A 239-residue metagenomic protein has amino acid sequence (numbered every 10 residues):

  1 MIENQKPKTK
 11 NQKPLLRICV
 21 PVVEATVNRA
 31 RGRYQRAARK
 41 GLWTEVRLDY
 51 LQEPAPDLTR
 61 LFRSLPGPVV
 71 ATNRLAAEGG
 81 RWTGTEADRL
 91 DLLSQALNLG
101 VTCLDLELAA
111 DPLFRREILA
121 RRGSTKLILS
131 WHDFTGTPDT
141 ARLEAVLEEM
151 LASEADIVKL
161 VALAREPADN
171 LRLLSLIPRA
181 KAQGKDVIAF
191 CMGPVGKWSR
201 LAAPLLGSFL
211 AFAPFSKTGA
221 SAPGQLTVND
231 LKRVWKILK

Functional and structural regions predicted by a protein language model:
I2-E3, K8-G79, E86: Conserved N-terminal beta1-alpha1 strand-loop-helix module at the mouth
P21-V23, W43-E53, L93, L99-P112 (+3 more regions): Catalytic beta/alpha-barrel core
V23-R39, T85-Q95, P138-L151: Short, acidic/polar
Y34-R39, A55-V69, S94-L99, R115-S124 (+1 more regions): Acidic (Asp/Glu)-rich catalytic clusters
L42, E86-C103, V146-V158, R200-Q225: Structural recognition of alpha->loop->beta junctions
Y50-P66, G84, L108-S124, P138-R142 (+2 more regions): Active-site-adjacent beta->alpha loops and helix N-cap segments on the catalytic face of soluble alpha/beta enzymes
F62, V69-R115: Glycine/small-residue-rich loop that forms an oxyanion/phosphate-binding "nest" at active or ligand-binding sites
P178-K239: C-terminal alpha-helical cap/extension of soluble enzyme domains
